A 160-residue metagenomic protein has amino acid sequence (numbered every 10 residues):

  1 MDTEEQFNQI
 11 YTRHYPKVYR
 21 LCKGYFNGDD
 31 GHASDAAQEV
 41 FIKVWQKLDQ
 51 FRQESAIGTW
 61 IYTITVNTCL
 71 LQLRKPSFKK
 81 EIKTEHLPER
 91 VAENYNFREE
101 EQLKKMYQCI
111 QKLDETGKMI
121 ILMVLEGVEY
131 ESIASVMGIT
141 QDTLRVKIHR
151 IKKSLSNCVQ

Functional and structural regions predicted by a protein language model:
M1-Q9, Y19-E39, Q160: Short, charged helix-capping/linker segments at alpha-helix termini
G28, E39-A56, K75-P76: Sigma70-family region 2
D35-I42, S55-N67: Structural recognition of an alpha-helix C-terminal capping motif at a helix-to-coil junction
V40, I64, I120-I121, I133-A134 (+1 more regions): Hydrophobic positions on the alpha-helical face of helix-turn-helix-like DNA-binding modules
Q50-R52, T63-K83, E99, R150: Arg/Lys-rich amphipathic alpha helix in sigma70-family domain 2
L71, F78-L103, E129-Y130: Internal acidic/polar
K112-S132, V136: Short amphipathic alpha helix immediately N-terminal
M137-Q160: DNA-recognition helix of helix-turn-helix
